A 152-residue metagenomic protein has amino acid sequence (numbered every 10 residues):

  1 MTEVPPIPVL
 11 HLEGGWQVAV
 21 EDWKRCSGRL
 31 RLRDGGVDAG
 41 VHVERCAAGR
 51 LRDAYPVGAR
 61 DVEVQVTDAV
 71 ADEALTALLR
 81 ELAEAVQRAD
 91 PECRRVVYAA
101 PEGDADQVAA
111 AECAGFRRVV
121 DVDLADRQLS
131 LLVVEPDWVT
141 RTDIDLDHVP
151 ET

Functional and structural regions predicted by a protein language model:
M1-D38, C46-G49, P56, T140-T152: Actinobacteria-biased recognition of intrinsically disordered, low-complexity terminal regions
R52-V70, S130-L132: Conserved acetyl-CoA binding element of GNAT-fold acetyltransferases
D72-Q87, C113: Conserved acetyl-CoA-binding loop-helix of GNAT-fold acetyltransferases
V86-A100: Conserved GNAT acetyl-CoA-binding A-motif
V96-Q107, L124-D126: Conserved beta-strand-loop-alpha-helix junction that forms the acyl-donor binding cleft
A110-A111, F116: Conserved active-site tyrosine of GNAT-family acetyltransferases
R117-L131: Conserved catalytic-core motifs of GNAT/GCN5-like acyltransferases
L132-W138: Short, cationic-aromatic polyanion-contact patches
